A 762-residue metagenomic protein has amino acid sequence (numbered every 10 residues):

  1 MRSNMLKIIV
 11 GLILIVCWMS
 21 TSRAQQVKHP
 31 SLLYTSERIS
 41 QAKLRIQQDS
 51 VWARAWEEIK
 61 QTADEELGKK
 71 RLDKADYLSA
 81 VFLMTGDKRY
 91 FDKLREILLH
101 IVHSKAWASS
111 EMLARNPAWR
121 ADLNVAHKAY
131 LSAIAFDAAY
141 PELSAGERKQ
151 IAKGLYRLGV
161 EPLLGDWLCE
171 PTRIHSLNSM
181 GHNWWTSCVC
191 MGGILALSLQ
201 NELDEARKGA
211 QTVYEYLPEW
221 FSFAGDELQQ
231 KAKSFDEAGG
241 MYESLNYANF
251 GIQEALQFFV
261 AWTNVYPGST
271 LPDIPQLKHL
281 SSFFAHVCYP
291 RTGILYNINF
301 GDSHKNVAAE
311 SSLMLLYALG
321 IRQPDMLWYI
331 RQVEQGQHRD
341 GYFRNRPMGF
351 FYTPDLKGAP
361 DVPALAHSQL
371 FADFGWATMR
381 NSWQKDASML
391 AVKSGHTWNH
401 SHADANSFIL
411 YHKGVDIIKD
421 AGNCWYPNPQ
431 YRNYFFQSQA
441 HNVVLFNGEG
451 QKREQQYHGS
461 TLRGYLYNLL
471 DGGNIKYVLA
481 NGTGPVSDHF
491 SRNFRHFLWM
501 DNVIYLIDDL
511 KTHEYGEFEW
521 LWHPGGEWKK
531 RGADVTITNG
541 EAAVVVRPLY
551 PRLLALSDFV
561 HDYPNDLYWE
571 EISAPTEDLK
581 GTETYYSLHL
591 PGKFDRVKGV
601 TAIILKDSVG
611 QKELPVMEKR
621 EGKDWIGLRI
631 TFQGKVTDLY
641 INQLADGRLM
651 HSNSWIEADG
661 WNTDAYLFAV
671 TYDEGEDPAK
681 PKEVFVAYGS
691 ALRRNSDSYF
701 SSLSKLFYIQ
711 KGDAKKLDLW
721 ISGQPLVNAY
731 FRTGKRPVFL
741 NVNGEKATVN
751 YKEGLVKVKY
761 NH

Functional and structural regions predicted by a protein language model:
M1-Q26: Bacterial Sec-dependent N-terminal signal peptides
A24-Q25, Q332, C424-H762: CBM-like, beta-strand-rich accessory domains located in the C-terminal region of large, secreted polysaccharide-active
S31-K43, Q47, W52-S282, C288: Aromatic-lined, polymer-binding surfaces characteristic of secreted/periplasmic polysaccharide-degrading enzymes
A121, V125, W185, A248-G251 (+10 more regions): Active-site-proximal structural scaffolding
T172-H175, L199, Y247-I418, K593-F594 (+5 more regions): Carbohydrate-active enzyme catalytic cores, enriched for enzymes that act on polyanionic acidic polysaccharides
G239-L245, Y266-T270, S394-T397, N428-R432 (+1 more regions): Active-site rim elements
N297-A309, I417-N442: Aromatic/acidic polysaccharide-binding cleft in carbohydrate-active enzymes
